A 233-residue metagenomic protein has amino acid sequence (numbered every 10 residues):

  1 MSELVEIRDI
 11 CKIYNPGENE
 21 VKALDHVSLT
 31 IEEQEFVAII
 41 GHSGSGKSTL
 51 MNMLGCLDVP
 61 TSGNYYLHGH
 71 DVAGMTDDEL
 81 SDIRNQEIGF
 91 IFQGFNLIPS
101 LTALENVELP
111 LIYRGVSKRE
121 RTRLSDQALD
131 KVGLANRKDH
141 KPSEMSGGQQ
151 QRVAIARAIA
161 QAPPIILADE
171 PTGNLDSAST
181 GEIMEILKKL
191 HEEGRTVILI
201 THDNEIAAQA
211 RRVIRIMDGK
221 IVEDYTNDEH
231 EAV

Functional and structural regions predicted by a protein language model:
E3-I216: ABC family nucleotide-binding domain
K220-V233: Conserved beta-strand-loop-alpha-helix hinge in the C-terminal portion of ABC ATPase nucleotide-binding domains
